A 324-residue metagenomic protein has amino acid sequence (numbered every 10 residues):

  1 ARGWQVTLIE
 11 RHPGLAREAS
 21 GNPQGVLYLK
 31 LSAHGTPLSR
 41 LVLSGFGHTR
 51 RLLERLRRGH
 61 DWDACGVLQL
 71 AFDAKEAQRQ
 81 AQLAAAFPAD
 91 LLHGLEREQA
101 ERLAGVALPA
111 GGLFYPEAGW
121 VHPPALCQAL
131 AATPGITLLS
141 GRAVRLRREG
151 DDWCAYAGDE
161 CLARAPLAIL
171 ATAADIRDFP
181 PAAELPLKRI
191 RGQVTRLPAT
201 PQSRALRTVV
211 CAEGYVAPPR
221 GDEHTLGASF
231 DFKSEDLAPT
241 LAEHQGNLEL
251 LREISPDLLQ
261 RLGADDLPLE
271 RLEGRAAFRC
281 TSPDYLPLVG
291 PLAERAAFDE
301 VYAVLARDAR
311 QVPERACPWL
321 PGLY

Functional and structural regions predicted by a protein language model:
R2-G21: Glycine-rich FAD pyrophosphate-binding loop
V6, L92, A168: Hydrophobic anchor at the start of a short beta-strand that flanks the dinucleotide cofactor-binding loop
N22, D63-V67, I190, E273-G274: Short Gly/Ser/Thr- and Asp/Glu-enriched loop/turn motifs at secondary-structure junctions
Q24-L103: Dinucleotide-binding Rossmann-like beta1-alpha1 core, especially the glycine-rich loop that anchors the ADP
A33-H34, G59-Q69, R97-T133, S229-K233: Helix-loop-beta segment of a Rossmann-like dinucleotide-binding subdomain
G35, Y156-G274, C280: Flavin-dependent oxidoreductases
L139-C154: A conserved short coil-to-beta-strand element within the FAD-binding core of flavoproteins
G263-Y324: C-terminal catalytic lobe of FAD-dependent flavoproteins
